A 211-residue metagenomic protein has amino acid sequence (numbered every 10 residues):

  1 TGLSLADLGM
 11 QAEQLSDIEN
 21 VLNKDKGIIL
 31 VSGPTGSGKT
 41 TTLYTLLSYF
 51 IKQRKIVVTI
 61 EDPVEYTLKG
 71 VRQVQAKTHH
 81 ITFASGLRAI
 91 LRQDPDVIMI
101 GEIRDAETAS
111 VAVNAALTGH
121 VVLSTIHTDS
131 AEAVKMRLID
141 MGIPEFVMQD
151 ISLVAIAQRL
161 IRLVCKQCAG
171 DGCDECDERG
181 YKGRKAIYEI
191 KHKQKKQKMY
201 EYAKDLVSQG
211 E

Functional and structural regions predicted by a protein language model:
T1-E211: Short, flexible helix-loop junctions that flank or precede catalytic/ligand sites
